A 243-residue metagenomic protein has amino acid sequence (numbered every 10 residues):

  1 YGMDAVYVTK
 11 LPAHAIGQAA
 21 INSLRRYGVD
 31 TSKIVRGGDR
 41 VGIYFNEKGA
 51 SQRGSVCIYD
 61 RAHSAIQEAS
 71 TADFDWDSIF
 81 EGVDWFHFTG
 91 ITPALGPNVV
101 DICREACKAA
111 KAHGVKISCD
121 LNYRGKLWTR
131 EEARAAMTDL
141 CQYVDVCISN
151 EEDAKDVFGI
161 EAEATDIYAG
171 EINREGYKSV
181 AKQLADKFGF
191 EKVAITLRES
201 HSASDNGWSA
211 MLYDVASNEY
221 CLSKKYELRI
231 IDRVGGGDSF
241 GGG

Functional and structural regions predicted by a protein language model:
M3, I230-G243: Short, small-residue alpha-helix embedded
D4-P93: Conserved N-terminal subdomain of the carbohydrate kinase-like
Y7, I117-C119, C147: Hydrophobic faces of well-ordered beta-strands that scaffold small-molecule active sites in alpha/beta enzyme cores
R25, R104, K108-A112, C141: Anion (oxyanion) recognition and catalysis
A62, I91, N122-K126, E152 (+1 more regions): Active-site beta-loop-alpha junctions enriched in small/polar residues
A109-K116, F188-E191: A short helix->loop->beta-strand "cap" motif at the edges of active sites that frequently abuts
L127-N218: Conserved phosphate/ATP/ADP-binding segment of small-molecule kinases
S217-R229: Glycine/charged-rich beta-loop-alpha catalytic/anionic-binding loops adjacent to active sites
